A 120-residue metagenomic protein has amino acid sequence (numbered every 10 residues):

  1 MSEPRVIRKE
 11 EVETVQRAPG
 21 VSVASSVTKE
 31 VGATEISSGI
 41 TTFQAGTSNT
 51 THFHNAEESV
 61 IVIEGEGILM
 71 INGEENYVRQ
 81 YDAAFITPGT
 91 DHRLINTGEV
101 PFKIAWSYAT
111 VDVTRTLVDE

Functional and structural regions predicted by a protein language model:
M1-E35, T116-E120: A short, N-terminal "cap"/entry segment at the start of jelly-roll beta-barrel domains of the cupin/DSBH fold
A24, G39-H54: Conserved short histidine dyad/triad with adjacent acidic residue
T41, E66, E74-N76: Well-ordered beta-strand scaffold positions
T47, N55-A56, E74, T90-D91 (+1 more regions): A generic "binding-loop/recognition-motif" signal
T50-T51, L69-M70, I86, H92-E99: Short beta-strand His + acidic residue motifs that chelate non-heme Fe in jelly-roll/DSBH and cupin folds
E57-E58, V62-G67: Glycine- and acidic-residue-biased ligand/ion/polar-headgroup-sensing regions
E74-P88: Short acidic-glycine-tyrosine-enriched beta hairpin
F85, V100-R115: A short hydrophobic beta-strand segment most commonly corresponding to one strand of the jelly-roll/cupin
